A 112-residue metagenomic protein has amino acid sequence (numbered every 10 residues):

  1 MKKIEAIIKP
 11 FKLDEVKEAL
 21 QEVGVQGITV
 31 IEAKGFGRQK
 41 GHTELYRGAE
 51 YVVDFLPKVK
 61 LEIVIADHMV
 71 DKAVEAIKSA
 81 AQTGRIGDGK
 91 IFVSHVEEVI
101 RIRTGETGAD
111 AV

Functional and structural regions predicted by a protein language model:
M1-V112: Positively charged, small/polar-rich N-terminal and surface patches that mediate targeting and assembly and bind
